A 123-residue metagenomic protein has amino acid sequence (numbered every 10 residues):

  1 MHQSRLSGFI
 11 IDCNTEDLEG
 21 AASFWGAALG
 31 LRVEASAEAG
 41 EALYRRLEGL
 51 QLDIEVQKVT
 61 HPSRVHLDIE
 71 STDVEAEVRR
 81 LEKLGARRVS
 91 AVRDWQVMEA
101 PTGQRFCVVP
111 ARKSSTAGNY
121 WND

Functional and structural regions predicted by a protein language model:
M1-A22, V65-I69, R112-D123: N-terminal beta-strand motif that seeds the catalytic metal site of vicinal oxygen chelate
M1-Q3, W25, S36, R46-E48 (+4 more regions): A generic structural signal for short, solvent-exposed coil/turn residues that cap or connect secondary-structure
F9-I11, I54-V56, L81, A86 (+1 more regions): Hydrophobic beta-strand residues in large extracellular and virion-surface proteins
T15, P62, L67-R105: Vicinal oxygen chelate
E16-R32, E77-K83: Amphipathic alpha-helical segments
L29-V65, R105-R112: Conserved short beta-strand elements that form part of the metal-binding/catalytic scaffold of enzyme active sites
G40-E41, Q96-V97, G118: Positions that flank functional sites
